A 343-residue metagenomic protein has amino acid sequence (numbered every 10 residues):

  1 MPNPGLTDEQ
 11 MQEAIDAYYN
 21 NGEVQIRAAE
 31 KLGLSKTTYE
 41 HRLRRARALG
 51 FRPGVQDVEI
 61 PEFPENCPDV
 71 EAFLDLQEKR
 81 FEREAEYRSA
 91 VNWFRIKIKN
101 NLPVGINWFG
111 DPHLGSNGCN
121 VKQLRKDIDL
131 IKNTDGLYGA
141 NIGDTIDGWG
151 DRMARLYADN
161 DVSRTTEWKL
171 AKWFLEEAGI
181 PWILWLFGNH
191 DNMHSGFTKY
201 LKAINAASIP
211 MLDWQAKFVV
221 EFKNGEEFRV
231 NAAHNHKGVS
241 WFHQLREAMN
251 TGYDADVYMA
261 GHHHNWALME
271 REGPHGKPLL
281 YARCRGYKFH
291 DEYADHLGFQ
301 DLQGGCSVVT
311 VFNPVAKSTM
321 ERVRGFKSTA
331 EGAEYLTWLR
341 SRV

Functional and structural regions predicted by a protein language model:
M1-G105: Acidic, histidine-bearing metal-coordination/catalytic regions of metal-dependent phosphoesterases
L49, N101, N133, L137 (+3 more regions): Polar, enzyme-active/binding microenvironments
I96-I106, K217-N231, G276-L279: Beta-strand-turn-beta hairpins that frame and shape the catalytic cleft of phosphate-ester-processing enzymes
I98-G115, C119-L124: An acidic-aromatic substrate-binding cleft motif
I106-W108, G139-N141, W185, N231 (+1 more regions): Residue-level marker for buried hydrophobic side chains located in beta-strands that build the well-ordered beta-sheet
D111, G143-D144, G188, H234 (+1 more regions): Active-site glycine-centered loops adjacent to acidic/histidine catalytic or metal-binding residues that shape
L114-W214: Core catalytic region of metal-dependent phosphoesterases/phosphodiesterases, especially metallo-beta-lactamase-like
R229-N231, N235-L339: Conserved beta-sheet core of the metallophosphoesterase superfamily
